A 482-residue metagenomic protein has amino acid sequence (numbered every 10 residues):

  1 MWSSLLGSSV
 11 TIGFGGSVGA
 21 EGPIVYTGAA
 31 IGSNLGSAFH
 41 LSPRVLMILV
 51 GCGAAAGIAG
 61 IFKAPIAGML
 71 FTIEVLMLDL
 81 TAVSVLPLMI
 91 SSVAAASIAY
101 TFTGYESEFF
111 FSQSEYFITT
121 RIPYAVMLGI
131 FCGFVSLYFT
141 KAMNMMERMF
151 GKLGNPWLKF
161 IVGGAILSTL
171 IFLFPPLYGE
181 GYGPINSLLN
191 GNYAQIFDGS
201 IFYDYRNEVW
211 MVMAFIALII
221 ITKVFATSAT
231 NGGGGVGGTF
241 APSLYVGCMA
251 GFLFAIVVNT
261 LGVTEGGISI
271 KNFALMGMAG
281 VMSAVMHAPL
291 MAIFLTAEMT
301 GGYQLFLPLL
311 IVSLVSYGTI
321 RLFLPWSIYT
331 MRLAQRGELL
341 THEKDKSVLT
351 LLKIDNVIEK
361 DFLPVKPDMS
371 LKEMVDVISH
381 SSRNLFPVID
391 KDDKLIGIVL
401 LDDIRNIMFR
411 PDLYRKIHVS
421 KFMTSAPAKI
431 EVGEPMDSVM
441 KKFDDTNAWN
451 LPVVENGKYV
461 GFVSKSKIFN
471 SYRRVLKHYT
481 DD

Functional and structural regions predicted by a protein language model:
M1-L351, D355-D361, V365-F386, D390-I396 (+3 more regions): Alpha-helical transmembrane segments and immediately membrane-proximal extracytoplasmic
L70, G397-I404, F462-I468: Short hydrophobic beta-strand motif reused across regulatory alpha/beta modules
V348-L351, I398, K416, K429 (+1 more regions): Short aromatic/basic micro-patch
D361-V365, K421, A426-A428: Structural signal for short hydrophobic segments within the conserved structured cores of catalytic domains across
V365-S382, I389, M408-P411, K429-W449 (+2 more regions): The conserved cystathionine-beta-synthase
Y414-K421: PAS and related sensory helical modules
